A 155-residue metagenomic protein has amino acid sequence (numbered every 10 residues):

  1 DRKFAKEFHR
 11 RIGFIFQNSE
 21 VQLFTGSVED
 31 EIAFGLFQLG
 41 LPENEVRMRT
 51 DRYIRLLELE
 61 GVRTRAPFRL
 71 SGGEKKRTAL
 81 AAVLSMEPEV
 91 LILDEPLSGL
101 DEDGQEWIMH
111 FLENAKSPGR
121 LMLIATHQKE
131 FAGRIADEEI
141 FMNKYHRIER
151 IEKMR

Functional and structural regions predicted by a protein language model:
N44-V62: Conserved ABC ATPase "signature" region
A66-L70, E74: Conserved ABC ATPase signature
L80: Hydrophobic anchor residue at the start of the ABC signature
E87: Conserved catalytic motifs of ABC-family nucleotide-binding domains
L91-D94: Catalytic Walker B motif of ABC-type/P-loop ATPase nucleotide-binding domains
E102-G104: Helix N-cap at the start of a conserved alpha-helix in ABC-type nucleotide-binding domains
T126-H127: H-loop/switch region of ABC-family ATPase nucleotide-binding domains
